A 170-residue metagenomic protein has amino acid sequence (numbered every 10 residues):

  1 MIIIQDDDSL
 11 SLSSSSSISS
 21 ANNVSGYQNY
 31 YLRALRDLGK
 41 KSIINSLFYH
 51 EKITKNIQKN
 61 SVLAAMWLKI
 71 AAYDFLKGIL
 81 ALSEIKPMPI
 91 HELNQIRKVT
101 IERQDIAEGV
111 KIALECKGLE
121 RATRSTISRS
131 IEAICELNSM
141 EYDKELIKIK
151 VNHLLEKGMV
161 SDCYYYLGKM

Functional and structural regions predicted by a protein language model:
M1-I3: Catalytic metal-binding acidic patch
Q5-H50: Extended alpha-helical interaction modules
L35-M170: Conserved nucleotidyltransferase catalytic core and NTase-mimicking acidic/glycine-rich helix/loop elements in nucleic
